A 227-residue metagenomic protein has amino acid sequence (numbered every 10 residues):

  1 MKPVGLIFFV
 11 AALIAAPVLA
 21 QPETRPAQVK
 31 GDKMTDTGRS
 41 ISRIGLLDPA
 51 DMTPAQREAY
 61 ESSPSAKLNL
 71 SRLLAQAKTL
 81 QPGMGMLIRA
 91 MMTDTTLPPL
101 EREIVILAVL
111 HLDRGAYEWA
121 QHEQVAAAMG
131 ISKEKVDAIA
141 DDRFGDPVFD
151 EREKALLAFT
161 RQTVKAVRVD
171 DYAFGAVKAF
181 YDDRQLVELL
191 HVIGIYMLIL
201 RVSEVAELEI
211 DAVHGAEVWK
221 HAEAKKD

Functional and structural regions predicted by a protein language model:
M1-I7: Bacterial N-terminal signal peptides that target proteins for export
A15-A16: N-terminal signal peptide c-region/cleavage motif recognized by signal peptidases
Q21-D227: Hydrophobic alpha-helical segments
